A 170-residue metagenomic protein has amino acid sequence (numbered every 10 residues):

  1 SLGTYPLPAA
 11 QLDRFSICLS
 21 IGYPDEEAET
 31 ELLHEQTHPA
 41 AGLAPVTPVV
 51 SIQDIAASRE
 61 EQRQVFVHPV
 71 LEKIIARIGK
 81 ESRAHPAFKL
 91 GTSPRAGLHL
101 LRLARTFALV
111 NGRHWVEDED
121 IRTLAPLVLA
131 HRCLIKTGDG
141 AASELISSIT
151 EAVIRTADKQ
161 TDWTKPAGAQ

Functional and structural regions predicted by a protein language model:
S1-I52, A56-V65, R105-F107: Canonical AAA+ ATPase core
Q11, L33-T37, G79, A125 (+1 more regions): Hydrophobic aliphatic residues
Y23, V65-P69, G112-W115: Residues at alpha-helix boundaries and short interhelical turns
E26, T30-H34, E72, A76 (+1 more regions): An amphipathic alpha-helix signature
P45-L100: Conserved AAA+ ATPase small/helical "lid" subdomain
A84-Q170: C-terminal engagement/docking regions of AAA+ P-loop ATPases
